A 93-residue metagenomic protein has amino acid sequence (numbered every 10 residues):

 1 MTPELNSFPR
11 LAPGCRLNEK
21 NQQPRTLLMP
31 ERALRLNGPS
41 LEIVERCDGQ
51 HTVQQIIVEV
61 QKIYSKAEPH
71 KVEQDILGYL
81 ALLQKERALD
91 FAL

Functional and structural regions predicted by a protein language model:
M1-E31: Long, low-complexity, charged/polar intrinsically disordered regions in eukaryotic proteins
A33-L93: Long, charge-rich, low-complexity alpha-helical segments
